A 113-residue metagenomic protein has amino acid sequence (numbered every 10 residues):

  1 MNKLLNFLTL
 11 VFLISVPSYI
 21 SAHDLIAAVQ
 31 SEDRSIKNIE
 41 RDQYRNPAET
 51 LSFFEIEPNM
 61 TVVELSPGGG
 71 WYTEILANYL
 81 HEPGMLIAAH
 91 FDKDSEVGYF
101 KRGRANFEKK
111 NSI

Functional and structural regions predicted by a protein language model:
M1-L8: Bacterial N-terminal signal peptides that target proteins for export
T9-L10, I20: Cleavable N-terminal signal peptides
S15-P17: N-terminal signal peptide c-region/cleavage motif recognized by signal peptidases
S21-R34, K101-K109: N-proximal helix/coil linker or "cap" segments that precede and/or mark the start of modular domains
L25-F53, E57: Class I SAM-dependent methyltransferase Rossmann-like catalytic core, especially the SAM/SAH-binding loop
P58-N59, P83: Immediate post-signal peptide segment of exported/extracytoplasmic ligand-binding proteins
N59-G68: Conserved class I S-adenosyl-L-methionine
G69-I113: Class I SAM-dependent methyltransferase SAM/SAH-binding core
